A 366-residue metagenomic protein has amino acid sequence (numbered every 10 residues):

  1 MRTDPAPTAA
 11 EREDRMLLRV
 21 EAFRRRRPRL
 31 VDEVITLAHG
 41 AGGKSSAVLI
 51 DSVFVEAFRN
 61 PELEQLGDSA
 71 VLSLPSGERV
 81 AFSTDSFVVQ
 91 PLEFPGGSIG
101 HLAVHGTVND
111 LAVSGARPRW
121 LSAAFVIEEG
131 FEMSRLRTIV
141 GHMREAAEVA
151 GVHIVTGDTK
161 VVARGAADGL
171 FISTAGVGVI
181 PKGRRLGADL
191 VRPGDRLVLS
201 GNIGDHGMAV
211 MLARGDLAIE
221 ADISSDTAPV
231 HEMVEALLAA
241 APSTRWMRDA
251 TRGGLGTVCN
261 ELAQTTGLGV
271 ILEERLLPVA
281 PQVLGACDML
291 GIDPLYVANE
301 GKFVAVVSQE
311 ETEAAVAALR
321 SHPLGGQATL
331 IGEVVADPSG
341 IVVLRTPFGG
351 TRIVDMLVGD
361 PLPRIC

Functional and structural regions predicted by a protein language model:
M1-C366: Helix-biased detector of long, well-ordered alpha-helical tracts
